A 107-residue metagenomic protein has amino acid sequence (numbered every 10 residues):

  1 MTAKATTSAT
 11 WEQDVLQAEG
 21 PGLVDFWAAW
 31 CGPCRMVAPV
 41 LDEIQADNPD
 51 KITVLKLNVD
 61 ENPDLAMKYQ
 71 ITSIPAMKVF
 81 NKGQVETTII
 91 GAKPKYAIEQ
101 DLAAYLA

Functional and structural regions predicted by a protein language model:
T2, T7, W27, L55: Conserved Rossmann-like nucleotide-binding pocket used by diverse enzymes that bind dinucleotide cofactors
K4-G22: A short beta-strand-turn-helix
E19-G20, F26-W30, S73: Short pre-active-site segment immediately N-terminal to redox-active cysteine/selenocysteine motifs in thiol-based
E19-P21, A38-L57: Conserved helix-turn-beta segment immediately C-terminal to the redox Cys motif in thioredoxin-like folds
G22, Y69-K78: Structural micro-motif
F26-V40: Conserved redox-active cysteine motifs that mediate thiol-disulfide chemistry, especially di-cysteine Cys-X(1-2)-Cys
V59-L65: Structural microenvironment flanking redox-active thiols in thiol-disulfide oxidoreductases
V79-A107: Non-catalytic, surface beta->alpha helical segment in thiol-disulfide oxidoreductase systems
